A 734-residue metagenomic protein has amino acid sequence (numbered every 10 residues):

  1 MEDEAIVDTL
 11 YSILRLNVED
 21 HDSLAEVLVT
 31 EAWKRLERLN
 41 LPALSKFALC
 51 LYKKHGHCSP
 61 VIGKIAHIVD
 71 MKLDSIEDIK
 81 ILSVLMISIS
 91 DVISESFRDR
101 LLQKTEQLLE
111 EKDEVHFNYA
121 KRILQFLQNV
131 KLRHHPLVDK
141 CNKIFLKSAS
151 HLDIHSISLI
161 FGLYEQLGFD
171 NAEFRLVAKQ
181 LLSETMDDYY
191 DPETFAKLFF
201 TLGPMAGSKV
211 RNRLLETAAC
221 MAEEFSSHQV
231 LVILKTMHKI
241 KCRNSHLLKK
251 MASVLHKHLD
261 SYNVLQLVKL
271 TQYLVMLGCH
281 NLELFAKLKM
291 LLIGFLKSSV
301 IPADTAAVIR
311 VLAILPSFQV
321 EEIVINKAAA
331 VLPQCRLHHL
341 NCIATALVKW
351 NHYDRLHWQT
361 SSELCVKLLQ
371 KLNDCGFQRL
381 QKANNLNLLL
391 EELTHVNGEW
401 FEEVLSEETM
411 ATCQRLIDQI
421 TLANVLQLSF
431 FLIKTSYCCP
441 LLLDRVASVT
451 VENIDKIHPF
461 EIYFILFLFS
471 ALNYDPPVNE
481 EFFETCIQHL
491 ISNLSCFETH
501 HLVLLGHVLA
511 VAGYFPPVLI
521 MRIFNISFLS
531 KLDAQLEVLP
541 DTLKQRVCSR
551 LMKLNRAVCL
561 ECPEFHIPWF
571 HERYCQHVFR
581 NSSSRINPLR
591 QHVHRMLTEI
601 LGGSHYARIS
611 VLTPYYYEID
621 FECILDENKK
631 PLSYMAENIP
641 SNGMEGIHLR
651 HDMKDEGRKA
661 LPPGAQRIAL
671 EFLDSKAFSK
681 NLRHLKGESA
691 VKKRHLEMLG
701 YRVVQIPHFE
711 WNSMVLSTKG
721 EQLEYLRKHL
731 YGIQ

Functional and structural regions predicted by a protein language model:
M1-Q734: Eukaryotic RNA-binding helical-repeat scaffolds
